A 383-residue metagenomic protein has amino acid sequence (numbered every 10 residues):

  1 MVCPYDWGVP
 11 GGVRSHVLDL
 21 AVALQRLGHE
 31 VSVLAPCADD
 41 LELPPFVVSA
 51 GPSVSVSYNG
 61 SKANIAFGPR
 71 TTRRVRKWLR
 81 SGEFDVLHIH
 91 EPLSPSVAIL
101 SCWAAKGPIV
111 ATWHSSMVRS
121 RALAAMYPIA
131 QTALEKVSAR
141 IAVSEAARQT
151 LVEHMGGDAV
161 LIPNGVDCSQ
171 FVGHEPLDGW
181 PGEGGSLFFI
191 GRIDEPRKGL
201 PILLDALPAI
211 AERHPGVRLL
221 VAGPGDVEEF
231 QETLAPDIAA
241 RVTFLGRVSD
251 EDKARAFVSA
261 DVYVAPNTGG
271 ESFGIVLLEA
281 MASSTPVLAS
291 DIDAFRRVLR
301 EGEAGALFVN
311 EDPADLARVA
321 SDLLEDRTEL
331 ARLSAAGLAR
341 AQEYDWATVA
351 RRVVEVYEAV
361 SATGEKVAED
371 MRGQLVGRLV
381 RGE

Functional and structural regions predicted by a protein language model:
C3-P10, V17-R70, G225-V227: N-terminal strand-loop element at the rim of the active site of nucleotide-sugar-dependent glycosyltransferases
C37, A146, G165: Carbohydrate-associated surface elements
C37-D39, I190, R218-Q231, G246: Glycosyltransferase donor-sugar binding loop
V166-E183, Q231-E232: Acidic anion/phosphate-binding donor-loop and adjacent secondary structure in glycosyltransferase catalytic cores
D178-K198, L204-P208, L220: Conserved donor-binding/catalytic core segment of Leloir-type glycosyltransferases
Q231-D252: Nucleotide-activated donor-binding/catalytic signature segment of Leloir-type glycosyltransferases, i.e., the conserved
V262, P286-A289: Short hydrophobic beta-strand element within catalytic cores of glycosyltransferases and related nucleotide-activated
E301-G302, A306-P313, D322-R327: Conserved acidic donor-binding segment of nucleotide-sugar-dependent glycosyltransferases
